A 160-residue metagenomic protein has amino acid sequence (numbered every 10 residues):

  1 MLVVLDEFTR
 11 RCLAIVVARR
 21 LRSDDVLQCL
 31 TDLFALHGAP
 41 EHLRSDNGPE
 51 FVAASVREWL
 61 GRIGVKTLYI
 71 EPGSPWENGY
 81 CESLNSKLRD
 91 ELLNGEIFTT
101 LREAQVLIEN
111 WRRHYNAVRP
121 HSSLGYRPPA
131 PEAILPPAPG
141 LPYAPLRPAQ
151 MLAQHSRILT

Functional and structural regions predicted by a protein language model:
L5, I15-H37, P49: Active-site beta-loop-alpha junctions of metal-dependent nucleic acid enzymes, especially the RNase H-like/DDE
R11-C12: Hydrophobic "anchor" residues
D32, E58, R62, R113: Surface-exposed charge patches
L43-N47, F51-W59, T67-R89, T100-E109 (+1 more regions): RNase H-like two-metal-ion nuclease catalytic core shared by retroviral integrases and related mobile-element nucleases
I63-V65, K87-T160: C-terminal domain-tail junction helix/linker
